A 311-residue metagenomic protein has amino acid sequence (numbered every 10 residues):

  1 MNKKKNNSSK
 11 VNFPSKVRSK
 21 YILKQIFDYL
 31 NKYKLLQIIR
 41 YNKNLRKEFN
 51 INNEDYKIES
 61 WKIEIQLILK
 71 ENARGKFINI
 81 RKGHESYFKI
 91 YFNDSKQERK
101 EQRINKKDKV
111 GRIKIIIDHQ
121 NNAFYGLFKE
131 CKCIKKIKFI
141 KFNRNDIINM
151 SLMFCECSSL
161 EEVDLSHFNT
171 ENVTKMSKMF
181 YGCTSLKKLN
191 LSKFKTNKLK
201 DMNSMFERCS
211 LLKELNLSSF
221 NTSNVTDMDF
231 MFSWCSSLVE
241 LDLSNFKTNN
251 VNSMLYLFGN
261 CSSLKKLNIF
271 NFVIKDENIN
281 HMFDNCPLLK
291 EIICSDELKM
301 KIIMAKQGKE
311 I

Functional and structural regions predicted by a protein language model:
M1-I147, I269-K275, D284-I311: N-terminal capping/linker segments that flank leucine-rich repeat
V17-Y21, I39, K43, I115-Y125 (+7 more regions): Short, solvent-exposed linear patches
V110, N121, I134, I147 (+11 more regions): Conserved hydrophobic position(s) of the canonical leucine-rich repeat
K129-K132, C155-S159, Y181-S185, E207-L211 (+3 more regions): Extracellular beta-strand-rich, repetitive "passenger/adhesive" scaffolds that bind or process carbohydrates
I137-I140, V163-S166, L189-S192, L215-S218 (+1 more regions): Short, recurring structural edge motifs at helix starts
N143, S158, N169, T184 (+6 more regions): Beta-strand-rich solenoid/repeat architectures in extracellular/passenger domains of polysaccharide-targeting enzymes
L191, K213, L217, L243 (+4 more regions): Structured catalytic/translocation cores of nucleotide/phosphate-coupled proteins
L212-S218, D229-S233, L238-S244: Eukaryotic tandem repeat interaction scaffolds
